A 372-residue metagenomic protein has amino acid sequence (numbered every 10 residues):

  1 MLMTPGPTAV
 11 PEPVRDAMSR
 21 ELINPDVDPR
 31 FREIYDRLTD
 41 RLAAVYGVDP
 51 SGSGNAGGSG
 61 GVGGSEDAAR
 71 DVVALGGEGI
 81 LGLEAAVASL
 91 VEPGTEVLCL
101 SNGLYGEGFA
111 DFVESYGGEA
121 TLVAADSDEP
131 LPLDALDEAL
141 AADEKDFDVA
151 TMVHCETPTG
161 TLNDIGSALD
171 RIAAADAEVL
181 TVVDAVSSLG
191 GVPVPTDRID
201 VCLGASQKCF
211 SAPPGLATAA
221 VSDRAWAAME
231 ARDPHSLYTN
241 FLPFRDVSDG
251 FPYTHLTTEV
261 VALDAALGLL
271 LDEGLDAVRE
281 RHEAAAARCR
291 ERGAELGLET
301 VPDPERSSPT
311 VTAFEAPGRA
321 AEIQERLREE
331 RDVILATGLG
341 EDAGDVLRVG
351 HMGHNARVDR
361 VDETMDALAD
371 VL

Functional and structural regions predicted by a protein language model:
M1-G54, G58, G63-V73: A glycine-/small-polar-enriched, mobile loop at the entrance of the PLP active site in fold-type I
V10, Q207-E291: Active-site C-terminal subdomain of aminotransferase-like
T39-D40, A69-C99, Y105-A110: Conserved beta-loop-alpha segment that forms the PLP phosphate-binding cup at the N-terminus of a helix
S89-D146: PLP-dependent aminotransferase-like
L131-V186: Active-site phosphate-binding strand-loop segment of PLP-dependent enzymes
T196-Q207: Conserved active-site segment immediately N-terminal to the catalytic lysine that forms the internal aldimine
E299-E330: Conserved PLP-binding catalytic core of the aspartate aminotransferase-like
L347-L372: PLP-dependent enzyme catalytic core of the Aspartate aminotransferase-like
